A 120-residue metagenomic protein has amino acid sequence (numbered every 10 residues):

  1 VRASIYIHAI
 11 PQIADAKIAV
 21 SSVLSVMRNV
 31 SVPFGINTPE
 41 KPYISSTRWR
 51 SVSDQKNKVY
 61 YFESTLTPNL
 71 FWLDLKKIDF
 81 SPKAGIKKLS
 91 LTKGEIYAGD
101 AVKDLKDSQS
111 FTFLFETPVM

Functional and structural regions predicted by a protein language model:
V1-M120: C-terminus-biased signal that marks the final domain/tail of proteins
